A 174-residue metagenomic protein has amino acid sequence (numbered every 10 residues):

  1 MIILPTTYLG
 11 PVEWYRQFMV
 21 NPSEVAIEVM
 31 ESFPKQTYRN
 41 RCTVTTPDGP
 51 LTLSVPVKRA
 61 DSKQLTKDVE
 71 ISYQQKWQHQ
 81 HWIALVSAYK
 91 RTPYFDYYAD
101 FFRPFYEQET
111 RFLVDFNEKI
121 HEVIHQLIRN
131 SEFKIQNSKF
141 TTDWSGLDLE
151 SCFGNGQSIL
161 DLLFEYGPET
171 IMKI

Functional and structural regions predicted by a protein language model:
M1-I174: Residues lining hydrophobic/aromatic ligand-binding pockets adjacent to catalytic sites
